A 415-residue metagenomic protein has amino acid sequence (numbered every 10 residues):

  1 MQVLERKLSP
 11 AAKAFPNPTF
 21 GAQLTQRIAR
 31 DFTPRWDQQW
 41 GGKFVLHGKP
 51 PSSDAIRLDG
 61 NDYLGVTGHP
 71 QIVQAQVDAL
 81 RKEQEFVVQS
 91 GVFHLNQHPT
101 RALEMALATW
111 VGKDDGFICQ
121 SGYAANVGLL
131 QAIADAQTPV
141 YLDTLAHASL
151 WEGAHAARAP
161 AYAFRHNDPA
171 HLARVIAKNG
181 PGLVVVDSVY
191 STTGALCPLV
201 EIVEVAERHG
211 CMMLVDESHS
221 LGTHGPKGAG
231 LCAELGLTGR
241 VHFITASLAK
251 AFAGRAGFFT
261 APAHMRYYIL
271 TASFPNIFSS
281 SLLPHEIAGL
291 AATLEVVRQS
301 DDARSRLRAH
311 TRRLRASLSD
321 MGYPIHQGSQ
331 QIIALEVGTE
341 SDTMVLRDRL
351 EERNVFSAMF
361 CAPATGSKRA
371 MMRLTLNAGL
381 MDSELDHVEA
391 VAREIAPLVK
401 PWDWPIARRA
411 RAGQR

Functional and structural regions predicted by a protein language model:
Q2, S9, N17-F86, G180 (+1 more regions): N-terminal "arm"/small-domain region of PLP-dependent enzymes with the aminotransferase-like
W36, S305-R312, S319-N354, L376-A378 (+1 more regions): Conserved PLP-binding catalytic core of the aspartate aminotransferase-like
D62, Y162-V215: Active-site phosphate-binding strand-loop segment of PLP-dependent enzymes
V66, P70, Q74, D78 (+5 more regions): PLP-dependent enzyme catalytic core of the Aspartate aminotransferase-like
V73-S121, T311: Conserved N-terminal alpha-helix of the aminotransferase class I/II PLP-enzyme fold
L129-A148, P169: Conserved PLP-anchoring active-site segment centered on the Schiff-base-forming lysine
A233-Y268: Active-site PLP attachment segment
S281-S300, R306, H310, S319-D320: Structural motif of enzymes handling amino- and sulfur-group chemistry
